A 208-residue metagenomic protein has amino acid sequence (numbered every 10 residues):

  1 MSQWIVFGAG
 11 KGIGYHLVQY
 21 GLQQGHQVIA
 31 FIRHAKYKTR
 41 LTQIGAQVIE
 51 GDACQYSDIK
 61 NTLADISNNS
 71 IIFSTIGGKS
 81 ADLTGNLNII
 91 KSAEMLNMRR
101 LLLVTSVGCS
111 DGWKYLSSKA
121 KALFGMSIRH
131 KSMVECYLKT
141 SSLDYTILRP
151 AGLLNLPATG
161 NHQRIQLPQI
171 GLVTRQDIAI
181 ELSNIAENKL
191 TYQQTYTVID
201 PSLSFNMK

Functional and structural regions predicted by a protein language model:
S2-Q24: N-terminal Rossmann NAD(P)H-binding glycine-rich loop of SDR-like oxidoreductase domains
I5, I29, T146: Conserved beta-strand positions in the Rossmann-like core of class I SAM-dependent methyltransferases
A9, N155-L156, H162-K208: Active-site-lining helix/loop region of Rossmann-like oxidoreductase modules
F31-K36, A53: N-terminal Rossmann-fold cofactor-binding loop
E50-N68: Conserved Rossmann-fold cofactor-binding substructure of NAD(P)-dependent oxidoreductases
N69-V104, S132-M133: NAD(P)-cofactor binding segment of oxidoreductase domains
D82, G108-W113, L153-L156: Conserved catalytic-site region of short-chain dehydrogenase/reductase
L123, C136-P157: Conserved beta-loop-beta element that borders a ligand/cofactor-binding pocket
